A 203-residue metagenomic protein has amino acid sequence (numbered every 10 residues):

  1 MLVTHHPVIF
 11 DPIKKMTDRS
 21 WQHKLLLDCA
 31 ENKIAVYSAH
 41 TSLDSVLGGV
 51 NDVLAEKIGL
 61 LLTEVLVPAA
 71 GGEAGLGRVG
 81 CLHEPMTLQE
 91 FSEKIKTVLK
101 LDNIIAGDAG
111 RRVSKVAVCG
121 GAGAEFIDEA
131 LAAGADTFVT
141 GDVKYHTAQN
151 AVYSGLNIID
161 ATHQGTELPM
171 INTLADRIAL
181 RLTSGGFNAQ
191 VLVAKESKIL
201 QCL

Functional and structural regions predicted by a protein language model:
M1-L203: Active-site catalytic microenvironments in core metabolic enzymes, especially phosphate/sugar-handling
